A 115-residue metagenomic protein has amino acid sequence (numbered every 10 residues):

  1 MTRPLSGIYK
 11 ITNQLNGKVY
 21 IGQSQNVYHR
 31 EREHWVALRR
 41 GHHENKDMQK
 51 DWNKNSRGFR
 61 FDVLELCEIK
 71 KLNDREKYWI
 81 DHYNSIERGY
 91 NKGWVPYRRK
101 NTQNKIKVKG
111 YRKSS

Functional and structural regions predicted by a protein language model:
M1-R112: Structure-specific nucleic-acid interaction/processing domains
